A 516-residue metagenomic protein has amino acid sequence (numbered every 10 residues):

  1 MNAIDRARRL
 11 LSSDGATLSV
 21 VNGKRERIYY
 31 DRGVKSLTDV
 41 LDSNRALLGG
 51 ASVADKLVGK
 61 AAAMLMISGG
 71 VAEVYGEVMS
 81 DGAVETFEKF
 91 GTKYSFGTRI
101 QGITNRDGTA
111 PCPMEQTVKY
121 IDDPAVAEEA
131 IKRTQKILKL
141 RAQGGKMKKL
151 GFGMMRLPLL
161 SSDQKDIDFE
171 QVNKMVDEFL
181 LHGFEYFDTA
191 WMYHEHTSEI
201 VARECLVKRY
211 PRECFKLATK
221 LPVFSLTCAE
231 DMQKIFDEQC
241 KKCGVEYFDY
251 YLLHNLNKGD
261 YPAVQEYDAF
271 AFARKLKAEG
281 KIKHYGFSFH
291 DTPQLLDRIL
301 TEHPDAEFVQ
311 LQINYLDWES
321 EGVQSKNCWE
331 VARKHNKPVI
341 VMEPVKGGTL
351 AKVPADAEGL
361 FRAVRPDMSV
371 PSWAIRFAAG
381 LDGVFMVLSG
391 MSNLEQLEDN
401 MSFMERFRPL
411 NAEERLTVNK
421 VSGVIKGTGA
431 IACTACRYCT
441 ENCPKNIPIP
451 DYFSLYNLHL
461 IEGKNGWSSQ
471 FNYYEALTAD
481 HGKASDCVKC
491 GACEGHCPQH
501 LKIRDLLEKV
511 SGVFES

Functional and structural regions predicted by a protein language model:
N2-E77, R99-T117: Conserved mixed alpha/beta catalytic, RNA-binding, or beta-rich assembly cores of soluble enzyme, regulatory
S52, K93, M147-G151, E185-Y186 (+6 more regions): Structural preference for beta-strand elements that scaffold enzyme active sites
G70-A72, V84-L138: C-terminal binding/interaction regions
K139-F215, F272, A278: N-terminal binding-site loop/beta-alpha segment at the start of enzyme catalytic domains that lines or forms
T197-K208, A229-C240, G244, Y261-A271 (+1 more regions): Distinct, well-ordered alpha-helical segments
L256-T434, Y438-I447, D451-S454, E462-N472 (+1 more regions): Beta/alpha (TIM)-barrel catalytic core signal, keyed to glycine-rich beta->alpha loops juxtaposed to Asp/Glu that bind
I431-N446, K483-H500: Local cysteine-cluster metal-coordination motifs and their immediate loop/turn environment, predominantly Fe-S cluster
I461-C490, S516: Short Fe-S-cluster ligation motifs
